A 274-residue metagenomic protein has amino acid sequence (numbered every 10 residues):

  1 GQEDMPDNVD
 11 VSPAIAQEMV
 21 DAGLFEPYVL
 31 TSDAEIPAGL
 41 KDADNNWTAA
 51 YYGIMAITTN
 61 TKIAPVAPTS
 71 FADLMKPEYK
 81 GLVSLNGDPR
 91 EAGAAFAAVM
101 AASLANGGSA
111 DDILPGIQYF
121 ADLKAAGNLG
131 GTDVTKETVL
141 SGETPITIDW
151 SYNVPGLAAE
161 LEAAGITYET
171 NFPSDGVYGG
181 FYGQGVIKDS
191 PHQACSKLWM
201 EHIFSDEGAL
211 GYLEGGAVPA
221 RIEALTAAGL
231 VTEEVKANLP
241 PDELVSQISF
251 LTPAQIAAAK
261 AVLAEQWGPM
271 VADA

Functional and structural regions predicted by a protein language model:
E3-E143: Extracytoplasmic ligand-binding site segments that recognize negatively charged/polar headgroups
I15-V20, L140, I146-I166: A ligand-binding cleft/hinge motif common to bilobed small-molecule-binding domains
G53-I54, I117-D122, N128, A164-S190: Periplasmic-binding protein-like
A56-I63, M100-A105, G180-Q193, G211-Y212: A bilobed periplasmic-binding-protein/Venus flytrap-type ligand-binding module shared by bacterial periplasmic
R90-E91, T135-K136, Y152-G156, D175-V177: Short, catalytically relevant binding-site loops at active-site mouths
I187-Q247, L251: Mature extracytoplasmic/periplasmic domains
V245-A274: Conserved C-terminal helix/tail region of periplasmic/extracytoplasmic solute-binding proteins
